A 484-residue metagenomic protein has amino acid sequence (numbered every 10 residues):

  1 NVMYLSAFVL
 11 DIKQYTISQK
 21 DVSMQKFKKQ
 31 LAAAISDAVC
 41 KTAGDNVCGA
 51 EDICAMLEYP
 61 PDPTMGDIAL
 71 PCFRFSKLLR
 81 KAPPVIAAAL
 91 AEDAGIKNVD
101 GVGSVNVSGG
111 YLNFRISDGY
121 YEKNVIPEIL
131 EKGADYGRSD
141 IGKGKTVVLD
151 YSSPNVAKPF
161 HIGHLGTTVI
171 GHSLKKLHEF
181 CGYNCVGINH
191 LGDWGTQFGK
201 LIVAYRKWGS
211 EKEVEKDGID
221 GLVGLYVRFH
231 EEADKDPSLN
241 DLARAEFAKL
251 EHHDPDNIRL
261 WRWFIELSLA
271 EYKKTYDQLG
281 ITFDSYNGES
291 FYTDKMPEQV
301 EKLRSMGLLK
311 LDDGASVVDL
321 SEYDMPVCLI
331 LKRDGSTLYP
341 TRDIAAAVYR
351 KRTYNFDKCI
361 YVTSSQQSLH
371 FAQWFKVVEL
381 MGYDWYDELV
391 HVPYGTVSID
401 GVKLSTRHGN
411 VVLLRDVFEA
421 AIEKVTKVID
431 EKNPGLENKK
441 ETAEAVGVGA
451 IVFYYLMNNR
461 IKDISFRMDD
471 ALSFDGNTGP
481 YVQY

Functional and structural regions predicted by a protein language model:
Y4, I17-V22, C40, G49-R74 (+1 more regions): NTP-dependent nucleotidyl-transfer catalytic core
D11-Y15: Helix-boundary/low-complexity linker signature
M24-A32: Onset of an N-terminal alpha helix
A32, S36, C181: Phosphate/ribose-recognition catalytic cores of enzymes acting on nucleotide-derived substrates
L78: Short, structured active-site "lid" loops
